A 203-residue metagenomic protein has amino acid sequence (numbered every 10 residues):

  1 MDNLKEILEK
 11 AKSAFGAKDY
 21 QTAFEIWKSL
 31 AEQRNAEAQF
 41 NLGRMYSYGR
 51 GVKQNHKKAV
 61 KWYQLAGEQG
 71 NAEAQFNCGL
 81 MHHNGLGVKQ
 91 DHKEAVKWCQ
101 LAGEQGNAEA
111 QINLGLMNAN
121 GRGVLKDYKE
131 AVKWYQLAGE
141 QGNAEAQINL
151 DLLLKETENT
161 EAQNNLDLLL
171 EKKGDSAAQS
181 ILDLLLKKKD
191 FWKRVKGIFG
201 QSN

Functional and structural regions predicted by a protein language model:
M1-L4, N149-L152, E156, N165-L168 (+1 more regions): Terminal, low-structured helical/coil segments at or just beyond the last alpha-helical repeat
D2-E6, T22, A162: Alpha-helix N-cap/N′ positions at the starts of helices
D2-N3, A14-K18, E32-N35, Y48-R50 (+11 more regions): Short helix-capping/linker turns of helical repeat alpha-solenoids
I7-A14, I26, L30, N41-Y48 (+5 more regions): Hydrophobic face of amphipathic alpha-helices that form TPR/SEL1-like repeat modules and related alpha-solenoid
D19-W27: Repeat-mediated protein-protein interaction surfaces in helical alpha-solenoids
